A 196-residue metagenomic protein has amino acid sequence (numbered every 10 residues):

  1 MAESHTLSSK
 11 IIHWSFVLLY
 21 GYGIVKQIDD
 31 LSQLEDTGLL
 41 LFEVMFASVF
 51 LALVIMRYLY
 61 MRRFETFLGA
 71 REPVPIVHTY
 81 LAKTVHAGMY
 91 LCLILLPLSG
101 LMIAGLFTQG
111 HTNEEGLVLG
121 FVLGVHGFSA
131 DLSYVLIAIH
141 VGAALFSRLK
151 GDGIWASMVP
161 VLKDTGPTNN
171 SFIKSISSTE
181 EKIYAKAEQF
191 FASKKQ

Functional and structural regions predicted by a protein language model:
M1-Q196: Membrane-embedded alpha-helical bundles that constitute the cytochrome b-like, heme-associated redox core of multi-pass
